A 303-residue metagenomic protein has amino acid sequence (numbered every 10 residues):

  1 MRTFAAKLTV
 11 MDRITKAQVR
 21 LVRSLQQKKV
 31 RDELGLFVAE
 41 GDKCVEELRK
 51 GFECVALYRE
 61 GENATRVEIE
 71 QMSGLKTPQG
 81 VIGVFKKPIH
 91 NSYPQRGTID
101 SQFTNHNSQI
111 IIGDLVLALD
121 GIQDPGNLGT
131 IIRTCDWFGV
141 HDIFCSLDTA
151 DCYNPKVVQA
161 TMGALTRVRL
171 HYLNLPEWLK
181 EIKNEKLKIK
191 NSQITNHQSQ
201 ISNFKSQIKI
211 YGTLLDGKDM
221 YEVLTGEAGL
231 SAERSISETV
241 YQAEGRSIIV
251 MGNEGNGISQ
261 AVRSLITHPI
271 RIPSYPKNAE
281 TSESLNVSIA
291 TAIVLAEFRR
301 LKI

Functional and structural regions predicted by a protein language model:
T3-T9, T98, T104, T195 (+3 more regions): Ala/Thr-enriched low-complexity intrinsically disordered regions
A5-E60, T149-A150: Boundary-proximal intrinsically disordered activation/regulatory segments immediately upstream of a helical core
A6-K7, I111-Q193, Q200, K205-G217 (+2 more regions): RNA substrate-binding interface of SAM-dependent RNA methyltransferases
C54, G61-M72, V223-L230, T267-H268: Active-site regions of enzymes building and remodeling cell-envelope glycoconjugates
A64-K86: Glycine/small-residue-rich loop that forms an oxyanion/phosphate-binding "nest" at active or ligand-binding sites
H90-Y93, D100, N105-N107, N191 (+2 more regions): Intrinsic-disorder-associated, low-complexity terminal segments enriched in Asp/Asn/His/Tyr and depleted of Lys/Arg
D136-W137, C152, Q159-A164, Q260-I303: Structured adenosyl-cofactor binding patch, chiefly the S-adenosyl-L-methionine
Y211-S282: Active-site/ligand-binding-proximal alpha/beta "capping" segment
